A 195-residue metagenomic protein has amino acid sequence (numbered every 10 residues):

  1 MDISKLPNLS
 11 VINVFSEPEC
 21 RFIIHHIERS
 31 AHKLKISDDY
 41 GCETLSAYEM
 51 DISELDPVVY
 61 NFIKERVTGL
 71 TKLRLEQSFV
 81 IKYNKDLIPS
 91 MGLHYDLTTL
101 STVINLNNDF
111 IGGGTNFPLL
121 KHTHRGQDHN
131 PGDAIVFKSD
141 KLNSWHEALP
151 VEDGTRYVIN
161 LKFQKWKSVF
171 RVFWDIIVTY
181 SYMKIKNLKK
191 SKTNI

Functional and structural regions predicted by a protein language model:
M1-K72: Non-heme Fe(II)/2-oxoglutarate
L9-V14, S101-V103, A134-V136, V158-N160: Conserved hydrophobic/aromatic beta-strand scaffold that supports enzyme active sites
V14-F15, H26, Y83-N84, N105 (+2 more regions): Structured loops at beta-to-helix junctions and adjacent beta-edge loops in soluble globular domains
K72-N84: A short glycine-rich, His/Asp/Glu-containing loop-to-beta-strand
R74-Q77, T98-L100, I111, P131 (+1 more regions): Residues that flank catalytic or metal-binding motifs in active/ligand-binding sites
Y83-K85, Y95-I111, L161-K162: Short, conserved beta-strand element in jelly-roll/cupin
G92-H94, H146: Histidine-centered active-site/metal-ligand motif
G112-I195: Catalytic core of Fe(II)/2-oxoglutarate
